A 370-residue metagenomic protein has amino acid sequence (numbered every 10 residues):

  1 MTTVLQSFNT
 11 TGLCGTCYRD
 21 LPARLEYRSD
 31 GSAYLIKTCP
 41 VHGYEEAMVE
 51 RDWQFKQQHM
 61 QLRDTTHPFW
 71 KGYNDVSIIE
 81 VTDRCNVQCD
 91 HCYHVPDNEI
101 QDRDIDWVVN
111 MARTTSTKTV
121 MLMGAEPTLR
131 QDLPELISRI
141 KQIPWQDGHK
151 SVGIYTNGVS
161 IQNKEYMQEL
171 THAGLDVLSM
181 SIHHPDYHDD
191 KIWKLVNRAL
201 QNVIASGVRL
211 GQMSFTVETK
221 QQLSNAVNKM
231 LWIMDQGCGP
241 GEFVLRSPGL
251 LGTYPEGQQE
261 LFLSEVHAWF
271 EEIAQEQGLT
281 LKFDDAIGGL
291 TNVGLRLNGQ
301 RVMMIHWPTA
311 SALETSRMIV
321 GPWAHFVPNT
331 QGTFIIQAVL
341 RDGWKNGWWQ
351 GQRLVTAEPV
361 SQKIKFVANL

Functional and structural regions predicted by a protein language model:
M1-T66, L297-L370: Radical SAM enzyme core and accessory elements
V4, E99, P127, D190 (+1 more regions): Charge-dense, low-complexity intrinsically disordered segments
A33-H172: Conserved alpha-helical substructure of the radical SAM core
M48, Q88, N163, D189 (+3 more regions): Intrinsically disordered, low-complexity acidic/polar segments
V81-C85, I182, S247: Short, small-residue-rich loop/turn micro-motifs
P96-D97, H184-D186, L250-L251: A short, flexible beta-alpha/helix-coil linker loop
I105-M123, R130-R246: Radical SAM/AdoMet-radical enzyme domain recognition
W193, N197-G343: Radical SAM enzyme [4Fe-4S]-AdoMet core and its adjacent flexible, acidic and glycine-rich loops/tails across
